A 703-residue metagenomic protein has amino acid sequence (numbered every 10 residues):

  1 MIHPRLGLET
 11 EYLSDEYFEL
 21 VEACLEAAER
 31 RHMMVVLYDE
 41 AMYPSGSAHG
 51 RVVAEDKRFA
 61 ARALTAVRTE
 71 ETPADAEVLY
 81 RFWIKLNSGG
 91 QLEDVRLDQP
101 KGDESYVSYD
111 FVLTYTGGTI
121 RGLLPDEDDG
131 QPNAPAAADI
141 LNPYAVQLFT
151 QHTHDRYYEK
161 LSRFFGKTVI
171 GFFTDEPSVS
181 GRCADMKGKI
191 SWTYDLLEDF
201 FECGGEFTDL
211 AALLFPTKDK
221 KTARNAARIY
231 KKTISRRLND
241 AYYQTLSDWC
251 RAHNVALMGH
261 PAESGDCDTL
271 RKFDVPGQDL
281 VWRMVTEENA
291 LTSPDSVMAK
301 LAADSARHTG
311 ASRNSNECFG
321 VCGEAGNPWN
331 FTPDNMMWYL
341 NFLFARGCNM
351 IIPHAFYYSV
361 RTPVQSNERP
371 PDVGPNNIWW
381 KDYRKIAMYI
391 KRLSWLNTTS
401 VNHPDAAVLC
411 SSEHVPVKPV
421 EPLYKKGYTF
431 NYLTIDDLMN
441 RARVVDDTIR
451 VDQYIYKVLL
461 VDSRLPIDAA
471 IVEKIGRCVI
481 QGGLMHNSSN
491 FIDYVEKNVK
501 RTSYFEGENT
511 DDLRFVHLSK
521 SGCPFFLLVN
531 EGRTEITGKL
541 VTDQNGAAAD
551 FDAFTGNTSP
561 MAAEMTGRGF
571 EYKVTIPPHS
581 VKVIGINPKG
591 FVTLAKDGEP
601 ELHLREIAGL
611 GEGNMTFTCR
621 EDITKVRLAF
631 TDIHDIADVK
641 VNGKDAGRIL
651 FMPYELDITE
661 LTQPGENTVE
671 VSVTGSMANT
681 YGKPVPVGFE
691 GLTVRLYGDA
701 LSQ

Functional and structural regions predicted by a protein language model:
I2-L6, Y12-S45, H49-G50, R58 (+10 more regions): Carbohydrate-binding surfaces of carbohydrate-active enzymes
H3-Q147, Q151: Acidic/aromatic-lined carbohydrate-recognition and catalytic surfaces of CAZymes acting on diverse glycans
D155: Cys/His-rich Zn2+-binding cysteine-cluster or related metal-binding knuckle/ribbon modules and their
V583, E666-T668: Short, conserved beta-strand segments of beta-strand-rich sandwich/propeller modules, principally
F617-N642, V669-V673: Aromatic-lined ligand-binding clefts that engage carbohydrates, nucleic acids, or primary amines
L661-P664: Surface-exposed, short loops/turns at beta-strand junctions within beta-sandwich domains
T680-P684: Edge beta-strands of extracellular beta-sandwich domains
